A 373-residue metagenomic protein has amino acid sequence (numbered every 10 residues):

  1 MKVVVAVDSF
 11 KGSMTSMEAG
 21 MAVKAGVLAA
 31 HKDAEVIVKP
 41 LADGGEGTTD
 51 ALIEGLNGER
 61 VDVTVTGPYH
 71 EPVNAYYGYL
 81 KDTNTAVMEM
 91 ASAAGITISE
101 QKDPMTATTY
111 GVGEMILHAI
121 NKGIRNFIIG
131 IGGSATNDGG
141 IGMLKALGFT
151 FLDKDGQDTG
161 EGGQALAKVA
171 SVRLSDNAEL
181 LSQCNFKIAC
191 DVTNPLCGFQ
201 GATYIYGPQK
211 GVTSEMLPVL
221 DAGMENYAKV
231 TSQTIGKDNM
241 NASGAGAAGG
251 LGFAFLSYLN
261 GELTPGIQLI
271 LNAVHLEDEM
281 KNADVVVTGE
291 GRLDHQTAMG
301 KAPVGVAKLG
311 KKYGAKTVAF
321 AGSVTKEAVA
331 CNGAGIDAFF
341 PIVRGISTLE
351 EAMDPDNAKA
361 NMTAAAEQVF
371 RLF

Functional and structural regions predicted by a protein language model:
M1-I131, A135-F373: N-terminal loops that bind phosphate or other acidic moieties and the adjacent beta-alpha structural core
